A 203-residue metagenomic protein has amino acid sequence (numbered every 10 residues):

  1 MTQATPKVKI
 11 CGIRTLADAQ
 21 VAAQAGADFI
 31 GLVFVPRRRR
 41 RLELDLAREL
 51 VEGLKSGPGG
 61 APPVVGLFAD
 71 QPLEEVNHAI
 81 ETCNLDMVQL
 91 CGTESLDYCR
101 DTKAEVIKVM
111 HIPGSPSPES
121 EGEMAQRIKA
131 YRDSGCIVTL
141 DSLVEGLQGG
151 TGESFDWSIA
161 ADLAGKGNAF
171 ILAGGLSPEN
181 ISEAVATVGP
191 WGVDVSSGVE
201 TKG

Functional and structural regions predicted by a protein language model:
M1-C11: N-terminal amphipathic alpha-helix/helix-capping segment at the start of soluble metabolic enzymes
K9-Q20, A25-G26: N-terminal beta1-alpha1 ligand-phosphate binding loop
C11-R14, R39, F68, C91-E94 (+2 more regions): Structured beta->alpha junctions
L16-D18, L96, S177-I181: Acidic, divalent-metal-coordinating active-site segment for phosphoryl/phosphodiester hydrolysis, typified by short
G26-A27, N84-L85, G135, G189-P190: A structural motif
F34-R38, L46, V51-L172: Conserved anion-binding
A164-G189, E200: A C-terminal functional module that forms or caps the active site or interfaces directly with catalytic machinery
